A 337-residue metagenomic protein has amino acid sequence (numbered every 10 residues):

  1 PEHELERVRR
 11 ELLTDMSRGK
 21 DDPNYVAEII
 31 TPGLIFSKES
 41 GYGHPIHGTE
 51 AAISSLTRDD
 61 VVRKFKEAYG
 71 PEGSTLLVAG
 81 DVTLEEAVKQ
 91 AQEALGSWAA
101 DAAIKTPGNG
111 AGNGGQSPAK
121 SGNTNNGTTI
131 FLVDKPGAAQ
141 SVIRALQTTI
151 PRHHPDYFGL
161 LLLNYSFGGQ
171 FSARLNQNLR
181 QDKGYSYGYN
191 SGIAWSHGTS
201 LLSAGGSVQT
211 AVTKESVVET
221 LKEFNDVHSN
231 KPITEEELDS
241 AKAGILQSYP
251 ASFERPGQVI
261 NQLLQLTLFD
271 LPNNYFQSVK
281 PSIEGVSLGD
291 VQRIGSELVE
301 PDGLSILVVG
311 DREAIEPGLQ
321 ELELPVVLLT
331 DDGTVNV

Functional and structural regions predicted by a protein language model:
P1-R7, S74, D101-P107, P232-E237 (+1 more regions): Surface-exposed patches in mature extracellular/periplasmic domains of secreted proteins
E2-H3, K20, N24, E85 (+4 more regions): Solvent-exposed, non-transmembrane alpha-helical starts
R7-R10, I29, R58-A94, G303-S305: Non-catalytic, conformational "gating/processing" segments within enzyme and secreted inhibitor domains
R9, L13, N24-A51, G73-A79 (+6 more regions): M16 family metallopeptidases and their MPP-like homologs
K38, Y42, I46, T75-P151 (+1 more regions): An aromatic/glycine/proline-enriched structural segment found at the starts of mature extracellular/organellar domains
A52-L56, V61, G285: Alpha-helical scaffold elements lining the catalytic groove of polysaccharide deacetylases
V62-K66, I130-D134, Y189-A194: Short beta-strand/turn micro-motifs at beta-sheet edges
